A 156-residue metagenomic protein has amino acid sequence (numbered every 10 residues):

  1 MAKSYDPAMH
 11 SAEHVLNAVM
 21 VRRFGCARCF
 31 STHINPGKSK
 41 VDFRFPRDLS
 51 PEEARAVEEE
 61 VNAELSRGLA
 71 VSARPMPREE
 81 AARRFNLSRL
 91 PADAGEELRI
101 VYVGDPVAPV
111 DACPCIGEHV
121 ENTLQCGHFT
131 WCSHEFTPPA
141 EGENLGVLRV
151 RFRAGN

Functional and structural regions predicted by a protein language model:
M1-N156: Active-/binding-site microenvironments in catalytic and ligand-binding cores
